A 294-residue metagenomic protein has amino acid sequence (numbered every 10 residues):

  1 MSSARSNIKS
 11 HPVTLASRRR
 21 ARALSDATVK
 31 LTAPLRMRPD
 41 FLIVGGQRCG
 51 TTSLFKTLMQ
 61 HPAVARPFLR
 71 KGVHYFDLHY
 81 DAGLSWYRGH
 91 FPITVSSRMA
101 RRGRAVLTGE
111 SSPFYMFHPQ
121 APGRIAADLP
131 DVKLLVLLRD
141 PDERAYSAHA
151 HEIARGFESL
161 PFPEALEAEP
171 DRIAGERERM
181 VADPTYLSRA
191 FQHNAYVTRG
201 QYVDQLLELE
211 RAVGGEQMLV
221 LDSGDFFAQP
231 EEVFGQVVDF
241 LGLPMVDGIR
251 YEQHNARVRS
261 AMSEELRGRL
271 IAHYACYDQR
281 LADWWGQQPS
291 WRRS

Functional and structural regions predicted by a protein language model:
M1-P113, D128, V132, D142-Y186 (+1 more regions): PAPS-dependent sulfotransferase catalytic core
S53, Q120-G123, E232: Generic recognition of short, well-ordered alpha-helical segments
L69, Q205-R280, G286-S294: The conserved 3'-phosphoadenosine-5'-phosphosulfate
F76-L84, F114-P119, V197, G224-Q229: Acidic-and-aromatic substrate-binding clefts and catalytic sites of carbohydrate-active enzymes
R88-F91, P122, L206-L207, D278: Generic structural signal for well-ordered alpha-helices, preferentially at hydrophobic/aromatic core positions
G109, K133-L135, L219-L221: Hydrophobic/aromatic beta-strand patches that form the interior of the parallel beta-sheet core in alpha/beta enzyme
S112-P113, D183-T198, Q253-G268: Surface-exposed cleft-lining segments at the edges of enzyme active sites
H118-V136, V203, L207-E210: ATP-dependent NMP and nucleoside kinases share a basic, alpha-helical "lid"
